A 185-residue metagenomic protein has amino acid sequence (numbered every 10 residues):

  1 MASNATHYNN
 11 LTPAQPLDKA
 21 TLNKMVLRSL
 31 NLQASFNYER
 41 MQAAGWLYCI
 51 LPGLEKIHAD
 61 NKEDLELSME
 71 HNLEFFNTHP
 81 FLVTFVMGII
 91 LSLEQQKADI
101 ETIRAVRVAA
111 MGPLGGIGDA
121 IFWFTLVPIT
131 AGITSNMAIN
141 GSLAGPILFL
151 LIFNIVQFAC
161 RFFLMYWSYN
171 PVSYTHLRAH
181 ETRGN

Functional and structural regions predicted by a protein language model:
M1-T102: Soluble N-terminal domains of membrane-associated systems
H71-F75, G88, G112-A120, N154: Hydrophobic alpha-helical transmembrane segments of multi-pass small-molecule transporters/permeases
A105-T134: Transmembrane alpha-helical segments and their cytosolic interface motifs in multi-pass membrane proteins
S135-I147: Helix-coil boundary and interhelical linker segments in multi-pass alpha-helical membrane proteins
G145-F158: Alpha-helical transmembrane segments
A159-V172: Membrane-water interface of transmembrane alpha-helices
T175-G184: Conserved small/polar residues in nucleotide/adenosyl-binding loops
